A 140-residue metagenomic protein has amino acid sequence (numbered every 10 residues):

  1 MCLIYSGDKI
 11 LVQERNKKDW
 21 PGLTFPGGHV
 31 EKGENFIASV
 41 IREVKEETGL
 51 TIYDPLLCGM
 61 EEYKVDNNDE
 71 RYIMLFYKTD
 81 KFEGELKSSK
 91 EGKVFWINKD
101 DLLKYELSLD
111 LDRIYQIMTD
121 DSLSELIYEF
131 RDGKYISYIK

Functional and structural regions predicted by a protein language model:
M1-I10, P26: Conserved N-terminal beta-strand and adjoining loop/helix that marks the start of the Nudix/MutT-like hydrolase domain
Y5, L11-N16, R42-E46, L50: Recognition helices and adjacent regulatory flanks at domain boundaries
K18-P21, R71-I73: A conserved beta-turn-beta hairpin within the catalytic core of GNAT-like acetyltransferases that forms part
T24-F25, K64: A short gly/proline-enriched turn/hairpin at secondary-structure junctions
V30-Y53, K64-I114, I139-K140: Unchanged
I117-K140: Charged phosphate-binding loop/patch that engages nucleotide di/tri-phosphates or the phosphate backbone of nucleic
